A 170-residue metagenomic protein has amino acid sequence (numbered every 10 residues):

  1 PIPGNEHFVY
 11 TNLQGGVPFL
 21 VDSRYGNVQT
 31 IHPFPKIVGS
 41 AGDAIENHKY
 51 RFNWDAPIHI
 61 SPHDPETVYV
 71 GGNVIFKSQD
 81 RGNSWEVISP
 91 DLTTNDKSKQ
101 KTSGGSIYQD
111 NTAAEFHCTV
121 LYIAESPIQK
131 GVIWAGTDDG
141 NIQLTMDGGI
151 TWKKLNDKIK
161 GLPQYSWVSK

Functional and structural regions predicted by a protein language model:
P1-K170: Beta-propeller blade termini and top-face loops
